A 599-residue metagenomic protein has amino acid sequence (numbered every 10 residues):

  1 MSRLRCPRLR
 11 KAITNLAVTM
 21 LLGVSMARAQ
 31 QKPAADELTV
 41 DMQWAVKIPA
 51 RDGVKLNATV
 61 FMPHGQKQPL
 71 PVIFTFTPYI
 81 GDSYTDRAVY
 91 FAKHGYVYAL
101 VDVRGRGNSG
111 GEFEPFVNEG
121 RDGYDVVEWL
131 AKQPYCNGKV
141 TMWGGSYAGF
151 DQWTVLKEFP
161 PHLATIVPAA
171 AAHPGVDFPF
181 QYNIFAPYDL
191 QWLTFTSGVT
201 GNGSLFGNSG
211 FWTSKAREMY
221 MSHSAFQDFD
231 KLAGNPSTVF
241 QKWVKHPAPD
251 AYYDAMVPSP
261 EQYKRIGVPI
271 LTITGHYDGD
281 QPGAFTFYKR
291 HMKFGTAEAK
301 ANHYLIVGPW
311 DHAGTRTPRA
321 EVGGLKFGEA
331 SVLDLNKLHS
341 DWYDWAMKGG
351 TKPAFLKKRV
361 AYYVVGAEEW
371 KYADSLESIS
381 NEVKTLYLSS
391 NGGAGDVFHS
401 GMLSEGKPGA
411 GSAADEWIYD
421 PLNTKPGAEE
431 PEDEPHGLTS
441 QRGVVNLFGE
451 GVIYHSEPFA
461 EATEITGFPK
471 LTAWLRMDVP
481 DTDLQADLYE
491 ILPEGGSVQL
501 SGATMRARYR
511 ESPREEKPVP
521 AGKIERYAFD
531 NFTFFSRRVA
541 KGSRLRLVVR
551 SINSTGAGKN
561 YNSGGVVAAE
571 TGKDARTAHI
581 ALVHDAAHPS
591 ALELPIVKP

Functional and structural regions predicted by a protein language model:
A12-S25: Bacterial N-terminal signal peptides
Q31-Q68, H455-E461, E515: N-terminal cap/lid segment of alpha/beta-hydrolase-fold proteins
P33, K47, A299, G328 (+2 more regions): Glycine/threonine-rich phosphate-binding loop and adjacent beta-strand/alpha-helix elements that clamp
P63-K132, F178-F180, R316-F327, N446-F448 (+4 more regions): Cap/lid segment of the alpha/beta-hydrolase catalytic domain
K93, K157-R265: Accessory cap/linker subdomain of secreted extracellular hydrolases
P134-Y147: Alpha/beta-hydrolase fold nucleophile elbow
I266, T272-T274: Short beta-strand/loop motif that positions the catalytic acidic residue of the alpha/beta-hydrolase fold
P282-H303: Active-site-adjacent alpha-helix of alpha/beta-hydrolase-fold enzymes
